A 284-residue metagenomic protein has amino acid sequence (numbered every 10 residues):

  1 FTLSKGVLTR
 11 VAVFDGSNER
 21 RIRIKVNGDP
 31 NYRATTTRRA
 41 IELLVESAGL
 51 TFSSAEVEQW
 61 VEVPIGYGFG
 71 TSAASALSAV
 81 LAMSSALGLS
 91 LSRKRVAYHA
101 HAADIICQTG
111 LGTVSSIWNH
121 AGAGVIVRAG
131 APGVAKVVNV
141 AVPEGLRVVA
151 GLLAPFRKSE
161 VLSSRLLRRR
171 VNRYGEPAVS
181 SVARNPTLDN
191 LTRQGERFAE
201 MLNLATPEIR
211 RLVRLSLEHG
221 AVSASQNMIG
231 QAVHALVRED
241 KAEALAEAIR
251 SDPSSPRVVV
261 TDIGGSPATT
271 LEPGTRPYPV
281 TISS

Functional and structural regions predicted by a protein language model:
F1-I65, P273, P279-S284: ATP-binding N-lobe of GHMP and related small-molecule kinases
E56-V57, R93-A97: Alpha-helical scaffolds flanking conserved acidic
V63-G68, D104-I106: Transmembrane alpha-helix interface/packing and boundary motifs in multi-pass membrane proteins, characterized by
F69-R93: DPxDG-like acidic metal-binding loop motif
R95-R210, R214, L236-A244, R250-S284: ATP-dependent small-molecule kinase catalytic core of the GHMP/sugar-kinase superfamily and closely related
S223-N227, V260: Short beta-strand
I229-V237: Short cationic amphipathic helices and targeting signals
